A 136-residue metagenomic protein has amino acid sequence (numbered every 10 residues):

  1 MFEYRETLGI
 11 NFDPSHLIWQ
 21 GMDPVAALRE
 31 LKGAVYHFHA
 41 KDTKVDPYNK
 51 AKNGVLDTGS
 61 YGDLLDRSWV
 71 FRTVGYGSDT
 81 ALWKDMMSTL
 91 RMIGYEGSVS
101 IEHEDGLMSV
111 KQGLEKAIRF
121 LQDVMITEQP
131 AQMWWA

Functional and structural regions predicted by a protein language model:
M1, A27, L82-T89, K116-L121: A general structural detector for well-ordered alpha-helical segments in enzyme core domains, enriched
M1-V74, A131-W135: Acidic/histidine-rich catalytic cores of soluble enzymes
Y4-R5, D85-E96, E128: A structural motif corresponding to the C-terminal end of an alpha-helix and its immediate exit/capping segment
D13, F38, L90, V99 (+1 more regions): Conserved, mostly hydrophobic/aromatic
Q20, S78-L82, G113: Soluble or luminal CAZymes and related metallo-dependent hydrolases
Y76-G77, M108: Residue-level marker of alpha-helix boundaries and capping positions
S100-S109: A short, acidic, flexible beta-alpha connecting loop/helix-capping segment that sits on the rim of active
V110-P130: C-terminal helical cap(s) of enzyme catalytic domains, especially alpha/beta-barrels
